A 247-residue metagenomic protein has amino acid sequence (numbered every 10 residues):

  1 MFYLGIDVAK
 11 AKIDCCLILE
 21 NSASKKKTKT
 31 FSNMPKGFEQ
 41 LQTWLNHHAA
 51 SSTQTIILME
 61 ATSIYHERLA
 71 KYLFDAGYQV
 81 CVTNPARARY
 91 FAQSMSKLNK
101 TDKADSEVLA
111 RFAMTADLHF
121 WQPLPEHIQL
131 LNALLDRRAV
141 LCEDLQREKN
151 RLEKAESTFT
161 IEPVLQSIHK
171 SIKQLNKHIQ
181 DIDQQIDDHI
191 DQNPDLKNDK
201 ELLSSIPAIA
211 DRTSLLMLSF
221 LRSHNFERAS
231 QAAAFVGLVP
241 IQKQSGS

Functional and structural regions predicted by a protein language model:
M1-L19, L109: Gly/Thr-rich phosphate-binding beta-strand-loop-beta motif of the actin/hexokinase/Hsp70
K10, S63, R87: Short, glycine/acidic-enriched loop or turn micro-motifs at the edges of active sites
S22-S52, I56: Nucleic-acid-processing active sites and adjacent nucleic-acid-binding tracks, predominantly divalent metal-dependent
F38, H66, S106-E107: A general structural signal for well-ordered alpha-helical segments in protein cores
L58-R68: Acidic, metal-coordinating catalytic cores used for nucleic-acid/nucleotide bond scission and strand-transfer chemistry
K71-F74, C81-L202: Long, charge-rich intrinsically disordered scaffolds of nucleic-acid metabolism proteins
I206: Histidine-centered phosphotransfer motif of kinases
D211, L216-S247: Phosphate-backbone recognition surface of nucleic-acid-processing proteins
